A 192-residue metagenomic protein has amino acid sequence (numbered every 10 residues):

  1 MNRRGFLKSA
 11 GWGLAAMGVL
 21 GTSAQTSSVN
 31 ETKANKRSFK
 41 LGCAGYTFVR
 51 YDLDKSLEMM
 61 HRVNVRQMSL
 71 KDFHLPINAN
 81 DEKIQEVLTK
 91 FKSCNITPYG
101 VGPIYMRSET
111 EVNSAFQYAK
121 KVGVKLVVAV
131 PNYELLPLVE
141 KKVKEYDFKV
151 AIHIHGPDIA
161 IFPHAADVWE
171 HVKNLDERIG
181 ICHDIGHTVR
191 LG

Functional and structural regions predicted by a protein language model:
M1-N2: N-terminal secretory signal peptides
G5-T26: N-terminal export signals
T22-R50, E58: C-terminal segment of N-terminal export signals and the immediately downstream linker at the start of the mature
E31-N35, L88-K90, H171-K173, I179: Short secondary-structure boundary/capping segments
R50-M60, S108-Y118, G192: Short, acidic/polar
D52-K55, E82-V87, E134-L136, A165-A166 (+1 more regions): Alpha-helical scaffolding within the catalytic cores of extracellular/periplasmic polymer-degrading hydrolases
R66-K149, G156, H187: Structural motif corresponding to the early beta-alpha repeats
Y146-G192: Acidic/histidine-rich catalytic cores of soluble enzymes
